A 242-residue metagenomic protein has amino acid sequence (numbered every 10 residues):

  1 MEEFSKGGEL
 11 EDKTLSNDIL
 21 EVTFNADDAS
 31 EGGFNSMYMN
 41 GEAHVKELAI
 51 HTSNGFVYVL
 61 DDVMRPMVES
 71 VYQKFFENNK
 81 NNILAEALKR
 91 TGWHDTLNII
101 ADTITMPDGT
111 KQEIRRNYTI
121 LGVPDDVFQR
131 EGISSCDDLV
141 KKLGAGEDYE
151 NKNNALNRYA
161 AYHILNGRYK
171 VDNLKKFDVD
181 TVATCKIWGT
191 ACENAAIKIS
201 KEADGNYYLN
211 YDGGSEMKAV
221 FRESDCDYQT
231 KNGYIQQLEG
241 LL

Functional and structural regions predicted by a protein language model:
M1-L242: Mature, structured domains of secreted/extracytosolic soluble proteins
